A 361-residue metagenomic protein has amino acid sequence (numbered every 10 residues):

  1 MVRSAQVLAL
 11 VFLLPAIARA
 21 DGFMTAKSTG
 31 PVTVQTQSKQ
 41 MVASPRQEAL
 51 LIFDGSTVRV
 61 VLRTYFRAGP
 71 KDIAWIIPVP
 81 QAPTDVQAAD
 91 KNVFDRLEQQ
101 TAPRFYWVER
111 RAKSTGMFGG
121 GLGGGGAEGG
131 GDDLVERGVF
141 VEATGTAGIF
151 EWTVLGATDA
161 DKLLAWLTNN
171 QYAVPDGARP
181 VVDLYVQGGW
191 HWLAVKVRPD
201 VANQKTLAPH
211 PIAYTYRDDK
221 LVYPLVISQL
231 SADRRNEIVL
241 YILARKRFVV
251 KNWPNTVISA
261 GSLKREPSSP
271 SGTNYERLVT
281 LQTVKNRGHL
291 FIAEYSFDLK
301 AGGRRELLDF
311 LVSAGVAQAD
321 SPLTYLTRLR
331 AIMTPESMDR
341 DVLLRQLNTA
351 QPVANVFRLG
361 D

Functional and structural regions predicted by a protein language model:
M1-A5: Positively charged n-region of N-terminal signal peptides that target proteins for export
Q6-A16: Bacterial N-terminal signal peptides
A18-T36, A102-D133: Short, basic/low-complexity N-terminal boundary segments at the transition from targeting/disordered tails
A20-V42, A82, V174-D361: Accessory, solvent-exposed terminal regions and/or long lumenal/extracellular loops of proteins
P31-F53, T57, G129-F140: Short, compositionally biased low-complexity segments enriched in polar/charged residues
Q47, I52-R110, L163-L184, G189: Surface-exposed, glycine/proline- and aromatic-rich loop segments on solvent-exposed faces across compartments
T64-F66, G156-D159, P199, A244: A mature extracytoplasmic/lumenal domain signature
G120, G125-Q171: Single conserved position on a long alpha-helix in the C-terminal lobe of the eukaryotic protein kinase
